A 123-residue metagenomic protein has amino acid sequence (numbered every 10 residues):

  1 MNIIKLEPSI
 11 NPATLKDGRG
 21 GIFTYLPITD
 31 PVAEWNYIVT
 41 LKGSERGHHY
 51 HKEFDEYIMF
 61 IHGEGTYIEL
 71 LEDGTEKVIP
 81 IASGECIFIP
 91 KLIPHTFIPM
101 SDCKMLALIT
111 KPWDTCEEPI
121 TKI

Functional and structural regions predicted by a protein language model:
M1-V32: A short, N-terminal "cap"/entry segment at the start of jelly-roll beta-barrel domains of the cupin/DSBH fold
N36-E53: Conserved short histidine dyad/triad with adjacent acidic residue
L41-G43, S83-G84, P90-L92, D102: Tight coil/turn sites that cap or link beta-strands
H48, Y67-I68, I89, P94-M100 (+1 more regions): Short beta-strand His + acidic residue motifs that chelate non-heme Fe in jelly-roll/DSBH and cupin folds
E53, E85, I93, S101 (+1 more regions): A generic "binding-loop/recognition-motif" signal
E53-T66: Glycine- and acidic-residue-biased ligand/ion/polar-headgroup-sensing regions
L71-K91: Short acidic-glycine-tyrosine-enriched beta hairpin
D102-E118: A short hydrophobic beta-strand segment most commonly corresponding to one strand of the jelly-roll/cupin
